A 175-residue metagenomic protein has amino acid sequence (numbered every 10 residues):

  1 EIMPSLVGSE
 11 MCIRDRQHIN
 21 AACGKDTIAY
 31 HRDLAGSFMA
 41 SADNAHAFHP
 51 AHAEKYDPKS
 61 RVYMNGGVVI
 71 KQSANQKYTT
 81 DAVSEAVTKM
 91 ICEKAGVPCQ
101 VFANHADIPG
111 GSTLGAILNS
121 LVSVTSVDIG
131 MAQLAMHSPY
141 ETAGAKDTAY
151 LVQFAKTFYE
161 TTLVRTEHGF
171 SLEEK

Functional and structural regions predicted by a protein language model:
E1-G8, C12: Single conserved hydrophobic/aromatic residue that forms the stacking wall/gate of nucleotide- or nucleobase-binding
E10-G67, K71: A glycine- and small/hydrophobic-rich beta-loop-beta segment that serves as a flexible "lid/hinge" or phosphate-binding
E10-I13, A82, I108, A145 (+1 more regions): Conserved structured core elements
I13-Q17, E85, K89, G115 (+2 more regions): Predominant activation on well-ordered alpha-helical scaffold segments within soluble catalytic domains
R16-G24, H49, C92, G96 (+2 more regions): Structural signal for hydrophobic packing residues in well-ordered secondary-structure cores of soluble enzyme domains
K25-G36, A95-A106, L163-E173: Flexible, glycine/charged-enriched surface loops at secondary-structure junctions
A45-H52, Y56-Y140, T166: Active-site-adjacent substrate-binding region of metalloamidase/peptidase-like peptide-processing proteins
M131-K175: His/Asp/Glu-rich mid-to-C-terminal helical/loop segments that flank catalytic regions of hydrolases
